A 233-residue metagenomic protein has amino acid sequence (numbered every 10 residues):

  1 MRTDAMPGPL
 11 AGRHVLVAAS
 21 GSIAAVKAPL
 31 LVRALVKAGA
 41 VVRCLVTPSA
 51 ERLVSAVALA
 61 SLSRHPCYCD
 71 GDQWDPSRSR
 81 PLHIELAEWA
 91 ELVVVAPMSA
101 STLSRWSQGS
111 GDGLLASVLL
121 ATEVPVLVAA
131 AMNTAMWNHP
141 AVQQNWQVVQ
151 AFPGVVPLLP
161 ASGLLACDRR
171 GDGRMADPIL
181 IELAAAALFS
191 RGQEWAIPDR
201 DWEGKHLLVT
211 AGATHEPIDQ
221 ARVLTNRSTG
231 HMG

Functional and structural regions predicted by a protein language model:
M1-H231: A cross-family phosphate/adenosyl-ligand binding-site feature
